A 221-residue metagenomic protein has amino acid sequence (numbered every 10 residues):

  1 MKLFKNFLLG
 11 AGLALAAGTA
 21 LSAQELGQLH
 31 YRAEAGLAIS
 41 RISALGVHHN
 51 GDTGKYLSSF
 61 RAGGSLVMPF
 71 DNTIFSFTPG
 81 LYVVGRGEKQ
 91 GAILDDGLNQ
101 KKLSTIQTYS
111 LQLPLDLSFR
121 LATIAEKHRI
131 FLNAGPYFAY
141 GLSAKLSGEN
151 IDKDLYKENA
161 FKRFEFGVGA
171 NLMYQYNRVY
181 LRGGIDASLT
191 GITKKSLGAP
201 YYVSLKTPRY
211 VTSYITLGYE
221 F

Functional and structural regions predicted by a protein language model:
M1-Q28: Cleavable N-terminal export/targeting peptides
A23-G63: Short glycine/proline- and aromatic-enriched beta-strand/turn motifs that initiate or cap beta-hairpins
A23-L29, P69-F75, A122-R129: Short loop/turn motifs that connect adjacent beta-strands in outer-membrane beta-barrel proteins
G27-L29, Y56-F60, Q107-L113, H128 (+3 more regions): Residues that define the transmembrane beta-barrel architecture of outer-membrane proteins
H30-R32, I74-S76, D116, R129-F131 (+1 more regions): Membrane-spanning beta-strand positions in outer-membrane beta-barrel proteins
A33-L37, F60-M68, L81-V83, L113-F119 (+4 more regions): Residues on the lipid-exposed face of transmembrane beta-strands in outer-membrane beta-barrel proteins
I42-G54, G87-T108, L142-K162, G191-P208: Flexible, solvent-exposed loop segments that connect beta-strands
Y82, R86-K89, A160-F221: Predominantly the C-terminal beta-signal and adjacent terminal strand-loop region of outer-membrane beta-barrel
